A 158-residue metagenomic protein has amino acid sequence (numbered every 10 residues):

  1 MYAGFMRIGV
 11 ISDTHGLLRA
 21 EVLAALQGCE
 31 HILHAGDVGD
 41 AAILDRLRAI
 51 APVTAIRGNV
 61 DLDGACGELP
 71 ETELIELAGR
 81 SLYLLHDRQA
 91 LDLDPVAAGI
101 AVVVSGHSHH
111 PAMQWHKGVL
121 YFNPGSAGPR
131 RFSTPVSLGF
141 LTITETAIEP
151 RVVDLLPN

Functional and structural regions predicted by a protein language model:
M1-V53, D61-E71, G79, T134-S137 (+1 more regions): N-terminal active-site segment of His-dependent metallophosphoesterases
S12-G16, D37-V38, N59-D61, D87-Q89 (+2 more regions): Active-site metal-binding loops of divalent metal-dependent hydrolases
R19-A24, I43-R46, T72-E73, A90-D94 (+2 more regions): Short, flexible, glycine/charge-rich loop motifs used to bind or transfer phosphoryl groups or to couple energy/partner
T54, S81-Y83, R88-A147, R151: Conserved beta-sheet core of the metallophosphoesterase superfamily
P150-N158: Short, solvent-exposed aromatic-acidic interface loops
